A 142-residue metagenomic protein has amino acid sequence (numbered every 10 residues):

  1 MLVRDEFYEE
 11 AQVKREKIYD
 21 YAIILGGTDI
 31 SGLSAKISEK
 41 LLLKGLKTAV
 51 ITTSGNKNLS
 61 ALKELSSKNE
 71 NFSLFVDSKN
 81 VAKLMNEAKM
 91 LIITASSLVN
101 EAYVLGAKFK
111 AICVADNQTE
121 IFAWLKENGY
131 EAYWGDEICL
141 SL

Functional and structural regions predicted by a protein language model:
M1-T28: A nucleotide-sugar donor-handling region in carbohydrate enzymes
L2-R4, N80-L84, E137-S141: A short acidic, often aromatic-flanked loop/helix-cap motif at beta-alpha or helix-coil junctions that lines enzyme
Q12-R15, E64, A82, A123: Short secondary-structure boundary/capping segments
D20-E87: Donor-nucleotide binding loops and adjacent catalytic segments primarily of GT-B fold Leloir glycosyltransferases
A49, F75, M90-I92, K110 (+1 more regions): Hydrophobic/aromatic beta-strand patches that form the interior of the parallel beta-sheet core in alpha/beta enzyme
K79-I121: A donor-sugar binding/catalytic signature common to diverse glycosyltransferases and related nucleotide-sugar
N117-L142: Change "using UDP/GDP/dTDP sugars" to "using nucleotide sugars
